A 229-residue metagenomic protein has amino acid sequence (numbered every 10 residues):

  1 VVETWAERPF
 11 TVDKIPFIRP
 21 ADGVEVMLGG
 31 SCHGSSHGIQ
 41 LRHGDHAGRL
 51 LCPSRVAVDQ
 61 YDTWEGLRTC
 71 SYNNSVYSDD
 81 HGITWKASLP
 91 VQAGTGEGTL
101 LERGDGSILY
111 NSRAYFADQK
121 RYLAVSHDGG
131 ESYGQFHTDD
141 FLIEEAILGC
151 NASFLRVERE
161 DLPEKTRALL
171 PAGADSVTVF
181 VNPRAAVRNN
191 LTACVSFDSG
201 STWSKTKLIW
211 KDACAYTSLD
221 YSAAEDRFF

Functional and structural regions predicted by a protein language model:
V1-F229: Asp-box/BNR beta-propeller blade signature and adjacent active/binding-site loops in extracellular glycan-interacting
